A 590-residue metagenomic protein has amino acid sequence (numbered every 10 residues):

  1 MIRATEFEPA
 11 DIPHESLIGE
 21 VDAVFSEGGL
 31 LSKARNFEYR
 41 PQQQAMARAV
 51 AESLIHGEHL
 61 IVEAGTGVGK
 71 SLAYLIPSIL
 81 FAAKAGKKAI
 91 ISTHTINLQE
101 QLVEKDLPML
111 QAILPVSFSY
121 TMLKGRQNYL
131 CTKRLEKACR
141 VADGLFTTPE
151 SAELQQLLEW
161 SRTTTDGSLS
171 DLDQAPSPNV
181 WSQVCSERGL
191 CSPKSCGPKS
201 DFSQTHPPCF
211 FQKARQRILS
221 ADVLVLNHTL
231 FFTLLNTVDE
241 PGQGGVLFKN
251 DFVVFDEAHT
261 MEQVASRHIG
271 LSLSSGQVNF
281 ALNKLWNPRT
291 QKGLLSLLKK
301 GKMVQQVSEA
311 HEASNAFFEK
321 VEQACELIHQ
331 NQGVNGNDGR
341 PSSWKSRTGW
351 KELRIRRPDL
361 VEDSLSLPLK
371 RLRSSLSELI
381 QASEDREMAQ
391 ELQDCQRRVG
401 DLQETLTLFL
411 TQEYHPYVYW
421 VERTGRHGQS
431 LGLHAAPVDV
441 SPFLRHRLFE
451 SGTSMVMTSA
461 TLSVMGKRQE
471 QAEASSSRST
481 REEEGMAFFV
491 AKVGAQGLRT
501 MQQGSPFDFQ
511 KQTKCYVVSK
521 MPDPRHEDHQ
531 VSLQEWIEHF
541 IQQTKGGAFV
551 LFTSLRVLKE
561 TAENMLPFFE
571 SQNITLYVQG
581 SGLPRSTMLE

Functional and structural regions predicted by a protein language model:
I2-K33, G86-D222, H228-T229, A281-L285 (+3 more regions): A substrate-engagement module of RecA-like helicase motors
F37-L54: N-terminal pre-P-loop "Q-motif" helix
I55-P77: Walker A/P-loop
E58, Y74, L80, E100 (+5 more regions): Signature of the SF2 helicase/ATPase Hel1-core->accessory helical subdomain module
K88-N97, G547-T553, V557: Conserved RecA-like ASCE P-loop NTPase motor core of nucleic-acid helicases/translocases
G125-Q127, L555-R556, L576-L589: Conserved helicase motor
S182-L224, L234-G244, L365, L372-M521 (+3 more regions): A contiguous, basic/glycine-rich beta-loop/short-helix subdomain that forms a polymer-engagement track
T553-G580: Conserved helicase motor "Helicase C" RecA-like lobe of SF1/SF2 P-loop NTPases
